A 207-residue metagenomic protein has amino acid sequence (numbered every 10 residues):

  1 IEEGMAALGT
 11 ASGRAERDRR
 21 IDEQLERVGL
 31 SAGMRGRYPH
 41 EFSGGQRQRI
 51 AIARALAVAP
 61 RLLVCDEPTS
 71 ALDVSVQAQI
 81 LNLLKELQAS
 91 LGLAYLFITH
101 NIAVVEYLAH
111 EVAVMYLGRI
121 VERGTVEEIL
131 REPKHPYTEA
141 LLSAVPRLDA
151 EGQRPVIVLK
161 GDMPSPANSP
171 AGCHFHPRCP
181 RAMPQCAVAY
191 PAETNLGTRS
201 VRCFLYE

Functional and structural regions predicted by a protein language model:
I1-A7: Q-loop/switch helix immediately C-terminal to the Walker
G9, A15-G33, E139-S143: Conserved ABC ATPase "signature" region
R19, G36-Y38, R154: Interfacial catalytic loop of ABC nucleotide-binding domains
Y38-F42, Q46: Conserved ABC ATPase signature
A57-R61: A short, proline-enriched helix->beta-strand linker immediately N-terminal to the Walker B motif in ABC-type P-loop
V64, P68, L72, V76-R154: P-loop NTP-binding/switch modules centered on Walker-like glycine-rich loops
T125-E207: Charged, flexible cofactor/metal-binding loops and thiol motifs
